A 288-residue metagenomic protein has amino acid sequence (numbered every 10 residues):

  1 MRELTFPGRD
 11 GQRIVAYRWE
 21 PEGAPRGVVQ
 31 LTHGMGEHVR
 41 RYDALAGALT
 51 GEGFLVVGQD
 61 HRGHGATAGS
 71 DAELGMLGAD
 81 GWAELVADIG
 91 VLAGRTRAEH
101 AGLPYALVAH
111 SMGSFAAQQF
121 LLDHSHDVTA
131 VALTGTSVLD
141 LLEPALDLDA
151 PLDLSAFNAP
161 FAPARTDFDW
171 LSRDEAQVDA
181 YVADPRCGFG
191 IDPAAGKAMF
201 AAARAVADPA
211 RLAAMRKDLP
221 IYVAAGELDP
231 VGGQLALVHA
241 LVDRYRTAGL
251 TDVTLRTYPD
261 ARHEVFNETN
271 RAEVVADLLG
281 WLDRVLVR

Functional and structural regions predicted by a protein language model:
M1-G23: N-terminal cap/lid segment of alpha/beta-hydrolase-fold proteins
P25-G34: Short beta-strand element of the alpha/beta-hydrolase
H33-E37, S111-M112, E227-L228: Active-site glycine-rich loops that stabilize anionic/oxyanionic intermediates across multiple enzyme folds
V39-A72: Conserved alpha/beta-hydrolase
L77-A98: Alpha/beta-hydrolase active-site loop
V108-H110, S114-I191: Alpha/beta-hydrolase-fold enzymes
V223-A225: Short beta-strand/loop motif that positions the catalytic acidic residue of the alpha/beta-hydrolase fold
A248, D252-R288: Catalytic active-site module of serine/aspartate enzymes centered on a nucleophile-bearing elbow/loop
